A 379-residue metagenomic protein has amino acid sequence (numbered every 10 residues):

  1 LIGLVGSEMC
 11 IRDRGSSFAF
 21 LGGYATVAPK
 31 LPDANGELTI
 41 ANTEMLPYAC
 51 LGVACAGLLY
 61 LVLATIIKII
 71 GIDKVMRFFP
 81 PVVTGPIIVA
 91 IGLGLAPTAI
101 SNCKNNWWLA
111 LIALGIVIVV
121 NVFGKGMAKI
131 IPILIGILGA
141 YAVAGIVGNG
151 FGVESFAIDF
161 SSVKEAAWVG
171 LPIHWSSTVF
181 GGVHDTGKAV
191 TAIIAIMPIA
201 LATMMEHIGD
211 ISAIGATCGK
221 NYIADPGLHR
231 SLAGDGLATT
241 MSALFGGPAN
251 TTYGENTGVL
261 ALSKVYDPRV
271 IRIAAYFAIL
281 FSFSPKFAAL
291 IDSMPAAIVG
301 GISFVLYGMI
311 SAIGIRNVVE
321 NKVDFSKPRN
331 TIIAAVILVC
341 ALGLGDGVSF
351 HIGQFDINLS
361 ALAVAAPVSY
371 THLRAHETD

Functional and structural regions predicted by a protein language model:
L1, I137, Y141-L228: Helix-loop-helix hairpins and the membrane-proximal interhelical loops of multi-pass alpha-helical transport proteins
L1, S7-E8, A195-P268: Membrane-embedded helical hairpins/re-entrant loop segments and their flanking transmembrane helices within multi-pass
I2-G6, I11, H372, E377-D379: Single conserved hydrophobic/aromatic residue that forms the stacking wall/gate of nucleotide- or nucleobase-binding
E8, R12-F20, V75-T84, K129-L134 (+3 more regions): Short, non-helical or kinked segments that cap or interrupt transmembrane helices
E8, R12-V53: Membrane-interface helix-loop-helix modules in multi-pass membrane proteins
A25-P29, N121, N256-D267, F277-F281: Interfacial segments of multi-pass membrane proteins
M45-F151, A275-R374: Membrane-embedded alpha-helical modules
P81-T84, W108, H184-A192, Y222-S231 (+3 more regions): Membrane-interfacial loop-to-helix junctions in multi-pass transporters
